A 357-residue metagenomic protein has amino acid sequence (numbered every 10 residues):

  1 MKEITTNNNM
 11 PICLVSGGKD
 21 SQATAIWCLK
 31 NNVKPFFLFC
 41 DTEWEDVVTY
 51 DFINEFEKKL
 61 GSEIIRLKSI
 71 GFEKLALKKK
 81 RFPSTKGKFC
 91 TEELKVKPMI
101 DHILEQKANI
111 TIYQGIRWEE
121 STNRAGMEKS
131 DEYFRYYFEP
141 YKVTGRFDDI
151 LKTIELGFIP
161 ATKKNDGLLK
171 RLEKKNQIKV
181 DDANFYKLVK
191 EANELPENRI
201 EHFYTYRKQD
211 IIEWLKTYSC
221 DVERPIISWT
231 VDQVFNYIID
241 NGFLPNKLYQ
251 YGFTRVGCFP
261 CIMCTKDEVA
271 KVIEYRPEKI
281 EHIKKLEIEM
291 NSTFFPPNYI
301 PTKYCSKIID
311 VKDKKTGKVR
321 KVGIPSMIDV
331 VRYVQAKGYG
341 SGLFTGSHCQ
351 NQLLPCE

Functional and structural regions predicted by a protein language model:
M1-E357: Nucleotide-activated chemistry modules centered on ATP-dependent adenylation/adenylyltransferase
